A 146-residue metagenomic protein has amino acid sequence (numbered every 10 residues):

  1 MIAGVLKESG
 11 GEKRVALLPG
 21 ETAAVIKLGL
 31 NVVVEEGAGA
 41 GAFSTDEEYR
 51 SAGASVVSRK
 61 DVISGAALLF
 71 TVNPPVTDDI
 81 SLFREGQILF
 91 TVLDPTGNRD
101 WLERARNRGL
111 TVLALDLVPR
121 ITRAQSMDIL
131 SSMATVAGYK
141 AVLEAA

Functional and structural regions predicted by a protein language model:
M1-E36: N-terminal phosphate-binding or glycine-rich loops at protein starts, especially the Walker A/P-loop of NTPases
I2, E8, T77-A146: Glycine/serine-rich phosphate-binding loop and adjoining beta1-alpha1 elements at the start of nucleotide-handling
L28, A52-G53, E85, R108: Short, structured coil segments at secondary-structure junctions
V33-S55: N-terminal beta-loop-helix "entrance" segment that forms/cooperates in small-molecule cofactor or anionic ligand
G53-G65: Short acidic low-complexity segments
A67, N73-P74, L93-D94: Short glycine-/small-residue-rich Rossmann-like dinucleotide-binding loops
A67-L68, I88: Structural motif
